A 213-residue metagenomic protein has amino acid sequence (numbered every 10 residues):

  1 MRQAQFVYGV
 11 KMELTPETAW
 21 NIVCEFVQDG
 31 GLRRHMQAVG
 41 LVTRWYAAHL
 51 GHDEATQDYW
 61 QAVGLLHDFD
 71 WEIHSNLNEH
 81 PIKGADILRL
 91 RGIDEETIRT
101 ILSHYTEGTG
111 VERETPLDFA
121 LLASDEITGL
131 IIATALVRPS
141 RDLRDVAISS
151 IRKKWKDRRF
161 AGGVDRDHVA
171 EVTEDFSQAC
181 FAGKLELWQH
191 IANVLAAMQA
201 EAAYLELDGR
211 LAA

Functional and structural regions predicted by a protein language model:
F6-L77: Acidic/His-rich, divalent-metal-binding segments that scaffold phosphate/diphosphate chemistry
T18-I22, Y59, E96, S150 (+2 more regions): Exposed alpha-helical structural elements
Q28-R33, V39-H52, L66, L117-A213: Divalent metal-dependent phosphate-bond-processing catalytic cores, especially two-metal-ion Mg2+/Mn2+ enzymes that act
A55-R158: Divalent metal-dependent catalytic cores for phosphoryl transfer on phosphate-bearing substrates
